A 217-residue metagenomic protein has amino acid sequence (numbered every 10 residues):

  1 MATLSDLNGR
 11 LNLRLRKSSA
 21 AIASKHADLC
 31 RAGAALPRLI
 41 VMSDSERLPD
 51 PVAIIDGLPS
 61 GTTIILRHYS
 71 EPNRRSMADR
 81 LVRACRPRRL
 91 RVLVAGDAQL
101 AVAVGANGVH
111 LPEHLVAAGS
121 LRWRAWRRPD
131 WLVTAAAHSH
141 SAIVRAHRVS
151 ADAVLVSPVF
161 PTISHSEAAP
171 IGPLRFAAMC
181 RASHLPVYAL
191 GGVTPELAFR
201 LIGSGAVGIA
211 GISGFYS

Functional and structural regions predicted by a protein language model:
M1-A53, W123-R128: N-terminal amphipathic alpha-helix/helix-capping segment at the start of soluble metabolic enzymes
P37-S43, I64-L66, V92-V94, V109-L111 (+4 more regions): Hydrophobic faces of well-ordered beta-strands that scaffold small-molecule active sites in alpha/beta enzyme cores
V41, I64, A101, A146 (+4 more regions): Conserved, mostly hydrophobic/aromatic
D44-L58, G96-Q99, H138-R145, T194-F199: Short, acidic/polar
P49-I54, S60-W126: N-terminal active-site wall of soluble small-molecule enzyme domains
R75-V94, L121-S139, A169-T194: Alpha-helix-loop-beta-strand connector modules within alpha/beta enzyme cores
V104-A118, W131-R181: Glycine/Thr-rich beta-alpha phosphate-binding loop at enzyme active sites
P112-R122, A153-E167, V193-S217: Glycine-rich phosphate-binding active-site loops on the catalytic face of alpha/beta enzymes
